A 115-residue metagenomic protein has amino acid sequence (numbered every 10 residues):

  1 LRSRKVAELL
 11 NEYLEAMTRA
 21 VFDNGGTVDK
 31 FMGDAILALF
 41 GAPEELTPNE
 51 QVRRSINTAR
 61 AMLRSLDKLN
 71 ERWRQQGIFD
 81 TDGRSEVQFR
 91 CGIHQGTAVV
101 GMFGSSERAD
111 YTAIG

Functional and structural regions predicted by a protein language model:
L1-N57: Catalytic NTP-binding/metal-coordinating core of nucleotidyl cyclase/transferase enzymes
L39-G115: Catalytic beta-strand-to-alpha-helix segment of the class III nucleotidyl cyclase homology domain
